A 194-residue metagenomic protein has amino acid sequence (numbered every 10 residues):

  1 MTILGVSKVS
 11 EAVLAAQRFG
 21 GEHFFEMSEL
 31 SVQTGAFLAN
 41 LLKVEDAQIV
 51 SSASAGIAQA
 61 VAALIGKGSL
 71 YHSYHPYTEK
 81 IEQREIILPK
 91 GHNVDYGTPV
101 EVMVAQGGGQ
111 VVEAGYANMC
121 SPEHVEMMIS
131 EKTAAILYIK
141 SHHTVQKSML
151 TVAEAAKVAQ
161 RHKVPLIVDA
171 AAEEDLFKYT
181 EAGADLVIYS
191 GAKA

Functional and structural regions predicted by a protein language model:
M1-L4, K8, G35-L38, K43-A47 (+1 more regions): Conserved PLP-enzyme active-site core in the AAT-like
M1-S28, T34: Glycine-rich phosphate-binding segment of PLP-dependent enzymes
G20-G21, M27-E29, I65, S73-H75: Charged, low-complexity, helix-prone segments enriched in Lys/Glu/Asp/Gln
L30, Q48-I49: Short, surface-exposed helix-loop/turn micro-motifs enriched in polar/charged residues
